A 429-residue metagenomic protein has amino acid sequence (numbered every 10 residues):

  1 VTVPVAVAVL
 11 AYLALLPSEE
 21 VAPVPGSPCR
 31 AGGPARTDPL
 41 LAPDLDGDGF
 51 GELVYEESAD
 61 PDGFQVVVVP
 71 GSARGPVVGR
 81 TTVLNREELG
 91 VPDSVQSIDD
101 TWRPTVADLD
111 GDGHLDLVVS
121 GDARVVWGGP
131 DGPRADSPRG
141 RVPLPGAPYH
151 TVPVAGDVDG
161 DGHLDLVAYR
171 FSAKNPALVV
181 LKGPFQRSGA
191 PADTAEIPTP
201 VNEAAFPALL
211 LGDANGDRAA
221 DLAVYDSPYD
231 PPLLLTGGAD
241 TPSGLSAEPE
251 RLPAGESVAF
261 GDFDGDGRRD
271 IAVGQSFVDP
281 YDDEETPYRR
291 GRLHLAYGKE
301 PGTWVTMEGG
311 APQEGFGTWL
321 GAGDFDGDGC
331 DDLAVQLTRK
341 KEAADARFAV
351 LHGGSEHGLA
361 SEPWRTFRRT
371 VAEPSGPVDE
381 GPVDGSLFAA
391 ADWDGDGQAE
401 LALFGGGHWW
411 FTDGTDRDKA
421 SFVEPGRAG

Functional and structural regions predicted by a protein language model:
V1-P39, P70-D99, W127-P148, K182-A204 (+5 more regions): Blade-edge motifs of beta-propeller repeat domains
G33-D62: Beta-strand-rich domains and repeat architectures in extracellular enzymes and scaffolds, especially beta-propellers
R36-G47, D100-L109, H150-V158, F206-A214 (+3 more regions): Beta-propeller blade termini
G47-E56, G111-S120, G160-Y169, G216-Y225 (+3 more regions): Acidic/hydrophobic-patterned starts of short beta strands in beta-sheet-rich repeat architectures
L53, V68-V69, P104, L117 (+11 more regions): Hydrophobic strand positions within the blades of repeat-based beta-sheet folds
S58-D62, F171-N175, S227-D230, F277-D283 (+2 more regions): Short glycine/acidic-enriched loop and turn motifs that connect beta-strands
E203-P242, A247-H294, K299-E300, G310-T318: Beta-propeller domains
G255-V258, A272, P280, Y288-G291 (+4 more regions): Hydrophobic multi-pass inner-membrane translocation pores used for secretion and envelope-lipid/glycan export
